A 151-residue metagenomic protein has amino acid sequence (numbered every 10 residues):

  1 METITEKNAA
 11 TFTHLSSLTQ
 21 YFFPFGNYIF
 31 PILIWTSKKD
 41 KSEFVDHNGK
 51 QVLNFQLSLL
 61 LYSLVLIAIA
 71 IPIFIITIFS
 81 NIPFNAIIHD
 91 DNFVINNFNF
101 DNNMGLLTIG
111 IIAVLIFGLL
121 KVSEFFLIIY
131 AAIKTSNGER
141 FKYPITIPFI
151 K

Functional and structural regions predicted by a protein language model:
M1-E6, H89-D90, L106-I111: Membrane-proximal intrinsically disordered regions of secretory-pathway and membrane-system proteins
M1-L57, Y130-K151: Membrane-interface extramembranous regions at the lipid-water interface
T11-Y28, N54-P83, G105-I128: Hydrophobic alpha-helical transmembrane segments in multi-pass membrane proteins
S37-K41, P72, I76-I87, E139: Membrane-interface elements of multi-pass transporters and channels
N81-D101: Membrane-interfacial helical/loop segments at transmembrane boundaries in membrane proteins
D101-T108, I133: Membrane-helix boundary connector in multi-pass membrane proteins
